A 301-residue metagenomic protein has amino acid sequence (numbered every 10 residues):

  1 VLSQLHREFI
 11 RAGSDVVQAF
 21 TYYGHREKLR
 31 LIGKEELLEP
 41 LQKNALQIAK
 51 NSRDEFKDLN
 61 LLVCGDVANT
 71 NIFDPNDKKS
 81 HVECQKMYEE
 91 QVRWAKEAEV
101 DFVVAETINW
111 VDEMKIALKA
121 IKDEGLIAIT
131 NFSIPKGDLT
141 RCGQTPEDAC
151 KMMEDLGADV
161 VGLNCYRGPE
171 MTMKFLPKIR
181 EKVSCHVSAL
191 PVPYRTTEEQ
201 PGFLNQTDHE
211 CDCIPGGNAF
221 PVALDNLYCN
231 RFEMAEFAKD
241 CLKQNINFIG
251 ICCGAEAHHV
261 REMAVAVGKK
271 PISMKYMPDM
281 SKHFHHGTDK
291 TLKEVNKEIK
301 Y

Functional and structural regions predicted by a protein language model:
V1-Y301: Domain-level signal for soluble alpha/beta catalytic cores
